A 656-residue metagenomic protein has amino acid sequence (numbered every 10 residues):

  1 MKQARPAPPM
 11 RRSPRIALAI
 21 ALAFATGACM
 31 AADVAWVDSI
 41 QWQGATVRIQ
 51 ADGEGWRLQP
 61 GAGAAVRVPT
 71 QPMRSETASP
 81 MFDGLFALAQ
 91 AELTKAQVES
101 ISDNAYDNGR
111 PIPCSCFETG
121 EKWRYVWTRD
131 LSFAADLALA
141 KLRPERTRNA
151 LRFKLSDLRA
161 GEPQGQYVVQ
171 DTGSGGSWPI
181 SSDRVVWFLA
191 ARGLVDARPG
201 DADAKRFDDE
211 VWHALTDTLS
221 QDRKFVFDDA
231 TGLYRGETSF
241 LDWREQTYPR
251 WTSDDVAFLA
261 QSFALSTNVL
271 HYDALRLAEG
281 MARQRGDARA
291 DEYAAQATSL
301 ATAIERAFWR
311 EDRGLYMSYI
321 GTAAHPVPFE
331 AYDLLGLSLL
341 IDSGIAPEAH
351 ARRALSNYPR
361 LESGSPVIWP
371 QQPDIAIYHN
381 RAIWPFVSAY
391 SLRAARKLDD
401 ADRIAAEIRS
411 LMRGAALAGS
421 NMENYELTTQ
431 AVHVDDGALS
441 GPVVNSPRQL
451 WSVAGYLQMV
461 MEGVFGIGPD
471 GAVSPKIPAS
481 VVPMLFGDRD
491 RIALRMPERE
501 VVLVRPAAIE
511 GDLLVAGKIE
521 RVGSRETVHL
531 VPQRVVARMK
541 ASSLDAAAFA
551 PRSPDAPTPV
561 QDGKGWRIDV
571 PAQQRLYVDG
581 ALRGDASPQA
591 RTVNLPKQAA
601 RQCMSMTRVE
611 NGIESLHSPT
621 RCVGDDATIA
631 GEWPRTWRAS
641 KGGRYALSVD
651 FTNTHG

Functional and structural regions predicted by a protein language model:
A32-V126, N149, A230, A303-E311 (+1 more regions): Low-complexity, Ser/Thr/Pro/Gly-enriched N-terminal "stalk/linker" regions
A35-P60, T119-E121, Q166-V186, G200 (+6 more regions): The feature captures the catalytic groove of carbohydrate-active enzymes
W123-T238, A264-Y272, A382-I404, I408-R409 (+3 more regions): Aromatic-rich carbohydrate-recognition surfaces in CAZymes
R285-S318, H350-E500: Non-catalytic carbohydrate-binding regions of carbohydrate-active enzymes
A541-V570, G612-G631: Pro/Thr/Ser/Gly-rich low-complexity, intrinsically disordered linker/stalk tracts
P571, R575-A599: Recognizes extended acidic, P/S/T-rich segments that occur within or adjacent to Ig-like beta-sandwich modules
P596-G612: Beta-strand-rich modules
P596-Q598, S615-G656: Extracytoplasmic
